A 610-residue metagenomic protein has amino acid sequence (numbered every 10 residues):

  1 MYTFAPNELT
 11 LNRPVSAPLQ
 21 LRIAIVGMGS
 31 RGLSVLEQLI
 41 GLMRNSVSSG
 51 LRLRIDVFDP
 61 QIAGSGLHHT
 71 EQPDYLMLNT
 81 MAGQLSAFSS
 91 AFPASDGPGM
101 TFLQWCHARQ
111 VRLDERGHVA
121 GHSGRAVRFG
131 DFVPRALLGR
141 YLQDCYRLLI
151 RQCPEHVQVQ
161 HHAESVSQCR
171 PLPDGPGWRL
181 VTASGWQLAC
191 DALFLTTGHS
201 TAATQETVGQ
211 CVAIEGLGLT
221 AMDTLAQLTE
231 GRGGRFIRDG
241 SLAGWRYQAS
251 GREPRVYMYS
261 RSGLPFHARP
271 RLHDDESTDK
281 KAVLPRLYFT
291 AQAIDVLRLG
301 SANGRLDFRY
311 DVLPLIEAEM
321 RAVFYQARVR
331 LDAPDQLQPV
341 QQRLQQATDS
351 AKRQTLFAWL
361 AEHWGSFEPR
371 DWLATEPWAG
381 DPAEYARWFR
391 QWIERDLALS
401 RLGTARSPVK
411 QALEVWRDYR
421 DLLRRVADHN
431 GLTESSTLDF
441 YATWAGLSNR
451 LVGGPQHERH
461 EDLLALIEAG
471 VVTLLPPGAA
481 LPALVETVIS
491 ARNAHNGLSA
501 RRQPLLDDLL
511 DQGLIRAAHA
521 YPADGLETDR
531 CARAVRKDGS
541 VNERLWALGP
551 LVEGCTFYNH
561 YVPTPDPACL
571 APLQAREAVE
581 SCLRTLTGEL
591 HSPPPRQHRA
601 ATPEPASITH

Functional and structural regions predicted by a protein language model:
Y2-Q72, E115-R116, A120-L590, R596-H610: Flavin (primarily FAD) cofactor-binding/catalytic cores of flavoenzymes
D59-A120: Redox-cofactor-proximal catalytic regions of oxidoreductases
